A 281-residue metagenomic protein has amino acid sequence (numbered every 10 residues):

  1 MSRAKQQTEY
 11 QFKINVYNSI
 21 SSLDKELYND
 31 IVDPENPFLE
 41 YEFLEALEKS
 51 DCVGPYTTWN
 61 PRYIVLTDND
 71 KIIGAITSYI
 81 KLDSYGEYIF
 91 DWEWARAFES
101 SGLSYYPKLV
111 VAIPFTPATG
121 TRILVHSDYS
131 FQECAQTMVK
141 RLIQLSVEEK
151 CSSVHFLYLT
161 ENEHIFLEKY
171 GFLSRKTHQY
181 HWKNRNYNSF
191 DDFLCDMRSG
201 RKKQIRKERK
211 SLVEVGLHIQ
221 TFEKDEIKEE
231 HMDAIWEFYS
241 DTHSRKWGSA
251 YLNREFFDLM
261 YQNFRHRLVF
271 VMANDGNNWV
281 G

Functional and structural regions predicted by a protein language model:
S2-Y105, P114, K140-G281: A conserved beta-strand-loop-helix scaffold within acyl/acetyltransferase catalytic domains
V111: Aromatic- and acidic-residue-enriched carbohydrate-binding clefts of CAZyme catalytic domains
A118-F131: A short, internal acetyl-CoA/4′-phosphopantetheine-binding micro-motif in the GNAT/acyltransferase core
S130-M138: Short amphipathic alpha-helical segments
